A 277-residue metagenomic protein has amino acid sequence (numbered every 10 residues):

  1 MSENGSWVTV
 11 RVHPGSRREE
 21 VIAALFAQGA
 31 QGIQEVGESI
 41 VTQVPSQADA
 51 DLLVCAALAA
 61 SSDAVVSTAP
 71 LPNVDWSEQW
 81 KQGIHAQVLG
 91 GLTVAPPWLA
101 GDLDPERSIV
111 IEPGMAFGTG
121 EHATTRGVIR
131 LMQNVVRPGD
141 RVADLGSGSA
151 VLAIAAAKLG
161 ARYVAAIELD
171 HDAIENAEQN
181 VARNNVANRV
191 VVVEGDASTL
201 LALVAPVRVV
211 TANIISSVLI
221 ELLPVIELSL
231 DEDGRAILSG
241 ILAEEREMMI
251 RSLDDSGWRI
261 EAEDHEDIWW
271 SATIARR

Functional and structural regions predicted by a protein language model:
S2-D104: N-terminal auxiliary segments of SAM/dcSAM-dependent transferases
A23, R126-I129, Q133, I220-P224: Amphipathic, non-transmembrane alpha-helical secondary structure
G32, Y163-V164, A236: A short hydrophobic/small-residue beta-strand
I33, V66-T68, V94, I109 (+2 more regions): Generic structural signal for residues in well-ordered beta-strands
W76-P138: SAM-dependent Rossmann-like transferase core, predominantly class I methyltransferases with a strong bias toward
M115, T119-T199, P206-R208: Conserved SAM/SAH cofactor-binding pocket of Class I
V135, L169-R277: S-adenosylmethionine
